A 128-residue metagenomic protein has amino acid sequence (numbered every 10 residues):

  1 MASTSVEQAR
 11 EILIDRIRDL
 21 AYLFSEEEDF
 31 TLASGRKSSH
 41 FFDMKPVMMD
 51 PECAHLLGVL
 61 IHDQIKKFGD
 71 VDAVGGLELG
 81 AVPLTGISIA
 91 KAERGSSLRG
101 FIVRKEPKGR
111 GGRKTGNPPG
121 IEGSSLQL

Functional and structural regions predicted by a protein language model:
M1-L128: PRPP-associated nucleotide enzymes
